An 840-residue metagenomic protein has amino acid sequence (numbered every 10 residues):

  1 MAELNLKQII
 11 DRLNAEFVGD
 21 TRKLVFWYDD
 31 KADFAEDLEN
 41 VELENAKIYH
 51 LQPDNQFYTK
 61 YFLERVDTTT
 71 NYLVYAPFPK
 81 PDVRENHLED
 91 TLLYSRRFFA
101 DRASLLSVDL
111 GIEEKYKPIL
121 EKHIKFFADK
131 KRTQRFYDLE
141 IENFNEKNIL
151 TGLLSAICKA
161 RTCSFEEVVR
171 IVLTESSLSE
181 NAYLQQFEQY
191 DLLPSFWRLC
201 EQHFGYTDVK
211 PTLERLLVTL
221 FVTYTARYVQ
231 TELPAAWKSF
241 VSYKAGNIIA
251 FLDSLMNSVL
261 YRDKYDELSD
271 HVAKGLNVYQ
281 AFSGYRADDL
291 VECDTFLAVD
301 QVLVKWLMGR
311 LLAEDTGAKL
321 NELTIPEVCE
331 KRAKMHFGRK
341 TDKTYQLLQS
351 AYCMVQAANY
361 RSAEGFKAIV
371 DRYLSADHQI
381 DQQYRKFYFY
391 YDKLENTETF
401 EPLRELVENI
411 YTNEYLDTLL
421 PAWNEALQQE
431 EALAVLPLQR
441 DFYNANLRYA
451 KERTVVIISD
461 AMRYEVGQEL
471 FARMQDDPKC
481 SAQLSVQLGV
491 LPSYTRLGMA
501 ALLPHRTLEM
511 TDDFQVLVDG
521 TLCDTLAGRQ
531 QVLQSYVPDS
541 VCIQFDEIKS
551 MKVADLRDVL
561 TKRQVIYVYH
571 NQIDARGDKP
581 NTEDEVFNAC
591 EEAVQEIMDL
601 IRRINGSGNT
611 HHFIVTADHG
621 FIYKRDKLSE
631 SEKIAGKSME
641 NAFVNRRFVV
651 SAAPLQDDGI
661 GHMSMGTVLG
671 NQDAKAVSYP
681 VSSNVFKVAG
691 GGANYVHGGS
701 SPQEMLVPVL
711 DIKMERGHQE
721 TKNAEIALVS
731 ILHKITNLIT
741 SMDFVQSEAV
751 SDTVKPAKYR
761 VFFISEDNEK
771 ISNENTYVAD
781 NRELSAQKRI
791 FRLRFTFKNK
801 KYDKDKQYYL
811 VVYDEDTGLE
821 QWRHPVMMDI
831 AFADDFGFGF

Functional and structural regions predicted by a protein language model:
M1-T454, R463-F613, A617-F840: …; additionally, a secondary subgroup of soluble metalloenzymes is captured
I457: Beta1/beta-strand and adjacent pyrophosphate-binding region of the FAD-binding site in flavoprotein oxidoreductases
D460: Ligand-binding pocket scaffold of soluble enzyme catalytic domains
